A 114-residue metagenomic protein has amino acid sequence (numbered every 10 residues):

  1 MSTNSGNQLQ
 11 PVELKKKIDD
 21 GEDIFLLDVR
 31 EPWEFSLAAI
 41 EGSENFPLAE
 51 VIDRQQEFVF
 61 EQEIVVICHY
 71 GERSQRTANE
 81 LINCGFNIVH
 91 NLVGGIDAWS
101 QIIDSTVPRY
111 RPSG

Functional and structural regions predicted by a protein language model:
M1-F25, P32-E63, E72-G114: Rhodanese-like catalytic fold shared by cysteine-dependent sulfurtransferases and DSP/PTP-type phosphatases
I67: Short, surface-exposed ligand- or partner-binding patches at beta-edge/loop junctions that are enriched in aromatics
